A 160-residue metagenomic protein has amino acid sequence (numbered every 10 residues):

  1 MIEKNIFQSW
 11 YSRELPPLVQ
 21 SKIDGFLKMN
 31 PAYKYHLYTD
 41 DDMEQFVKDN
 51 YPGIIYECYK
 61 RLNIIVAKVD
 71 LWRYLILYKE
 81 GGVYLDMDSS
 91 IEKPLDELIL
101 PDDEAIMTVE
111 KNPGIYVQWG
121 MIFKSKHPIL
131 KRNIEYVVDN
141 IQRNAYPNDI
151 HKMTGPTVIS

Functional and structural regions predicted by a protein language model:
M1-V69, L85-S160: Glycosyltransferase-associated regions of secretory-pathway enzymes, highlighting luminal stem/catalytic domains
D70-G82: Small-residue hinge/turn detector
